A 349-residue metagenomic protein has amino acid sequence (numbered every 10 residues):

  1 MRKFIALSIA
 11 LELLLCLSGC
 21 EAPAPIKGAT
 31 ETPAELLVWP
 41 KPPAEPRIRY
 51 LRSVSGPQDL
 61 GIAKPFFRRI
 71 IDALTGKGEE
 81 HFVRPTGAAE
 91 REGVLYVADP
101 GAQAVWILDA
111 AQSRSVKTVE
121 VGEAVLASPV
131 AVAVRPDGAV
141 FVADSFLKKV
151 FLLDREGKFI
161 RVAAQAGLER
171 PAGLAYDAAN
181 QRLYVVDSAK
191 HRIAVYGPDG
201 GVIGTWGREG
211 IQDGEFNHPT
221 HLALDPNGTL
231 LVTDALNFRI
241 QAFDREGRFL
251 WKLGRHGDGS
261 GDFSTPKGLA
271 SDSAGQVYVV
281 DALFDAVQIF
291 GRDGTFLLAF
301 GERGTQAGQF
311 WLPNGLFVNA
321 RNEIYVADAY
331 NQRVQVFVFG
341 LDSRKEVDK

Functional and structural regions predicted by a protein language model:
M1-I9: Bacterial N-terminal signal peptides that target proteins for export
S8-C16: Bacterial N-terminal signal peptides
C20-K349: Eukaryotic scaffold repeat domains enriched in small/polar residues
